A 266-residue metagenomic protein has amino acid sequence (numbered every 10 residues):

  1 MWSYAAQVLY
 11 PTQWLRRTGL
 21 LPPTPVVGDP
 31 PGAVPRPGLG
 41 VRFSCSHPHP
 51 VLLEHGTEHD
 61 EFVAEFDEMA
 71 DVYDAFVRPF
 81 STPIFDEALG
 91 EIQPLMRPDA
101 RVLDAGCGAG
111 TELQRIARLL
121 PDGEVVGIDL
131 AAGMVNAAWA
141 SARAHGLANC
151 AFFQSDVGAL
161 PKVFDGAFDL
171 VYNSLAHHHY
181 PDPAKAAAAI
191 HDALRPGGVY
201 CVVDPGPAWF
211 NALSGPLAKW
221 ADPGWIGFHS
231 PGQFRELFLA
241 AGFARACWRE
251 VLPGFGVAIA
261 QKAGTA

Functional and structural regions predicted by a protein language model:
W14, V41-D71: N-terminal, positively charged/glycine-rich alpha-helical extensions of SAM-dependent methyltransferases
D60, V77, C201-A258: C-terminal alpha-helical "lid/dimerization" subdomain adjacent to the S-adenosyl-L-methionine
M69-S81: Class I SAM-dependent methyltransferase Rossmann-like catalytic core, especially the SAM/SAH-binding loop
S81-P98: Conserved alpha-helix/loop element of class I SAM-dependent methyltransferases that forms part of the SAM/SAH-binding
L103-A105, A109-A159: Class I SAM-dependent methyltransferase SAM/SAH-binding core
K162-L170: A short acidic, Gly/Pro-enriched loop at the edge of an enzyme's catalytic core that lines a small-molecule cofactor
L170-D182: A short SAM/SAH-binding and catalytic strip from SAM-dependent methyltransferases
A184-P196: A short glycine-rich, Lys/Arg-flanked "PGG" loop and its adjoining helix->strand segment in the class I
